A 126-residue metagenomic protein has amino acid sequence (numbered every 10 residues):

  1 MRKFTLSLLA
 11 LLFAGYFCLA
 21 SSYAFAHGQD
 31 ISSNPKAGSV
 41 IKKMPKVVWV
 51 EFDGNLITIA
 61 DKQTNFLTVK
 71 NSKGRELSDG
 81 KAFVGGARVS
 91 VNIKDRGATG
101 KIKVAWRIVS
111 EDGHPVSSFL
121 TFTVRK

Functional and structural regions predicted by a protein language model:
M1-L11: Bacterial N-terminal signal peptides that target proteins for export
L12-A14, A24: Cleavable N-terminal signal peptides
F25-M44: N-terminal edge beta-strand
V48, G54-L77: Short, surface-exposed alpha-helix to beta-strand junction/turn motifs within ectodomains of secreted and cell-envelope
D95-G100: Surface-exposed, short loops/turns at beta-strand junctions within beta-sandwich domains
A105-F119: Short, exposed beta-strand-loop hairpins at the edges of beta-sheets in extracellular/periplasmic proteins
T121-R125: Short beta-strand edge segments in extracellular beta-sheet folds
